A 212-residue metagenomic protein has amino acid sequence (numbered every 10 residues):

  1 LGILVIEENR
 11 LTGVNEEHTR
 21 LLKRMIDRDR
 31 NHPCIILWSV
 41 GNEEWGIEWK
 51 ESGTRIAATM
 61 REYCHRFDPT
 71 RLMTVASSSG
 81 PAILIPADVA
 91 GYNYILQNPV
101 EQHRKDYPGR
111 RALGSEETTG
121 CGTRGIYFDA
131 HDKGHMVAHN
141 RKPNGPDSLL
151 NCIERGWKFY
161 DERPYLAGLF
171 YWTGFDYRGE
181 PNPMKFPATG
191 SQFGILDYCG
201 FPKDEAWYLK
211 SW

Functional and structural regions predicted by a protein language model:
L1-W212: Extended substrate-binding grooves/exosites of carbohydrate-active enzymes
